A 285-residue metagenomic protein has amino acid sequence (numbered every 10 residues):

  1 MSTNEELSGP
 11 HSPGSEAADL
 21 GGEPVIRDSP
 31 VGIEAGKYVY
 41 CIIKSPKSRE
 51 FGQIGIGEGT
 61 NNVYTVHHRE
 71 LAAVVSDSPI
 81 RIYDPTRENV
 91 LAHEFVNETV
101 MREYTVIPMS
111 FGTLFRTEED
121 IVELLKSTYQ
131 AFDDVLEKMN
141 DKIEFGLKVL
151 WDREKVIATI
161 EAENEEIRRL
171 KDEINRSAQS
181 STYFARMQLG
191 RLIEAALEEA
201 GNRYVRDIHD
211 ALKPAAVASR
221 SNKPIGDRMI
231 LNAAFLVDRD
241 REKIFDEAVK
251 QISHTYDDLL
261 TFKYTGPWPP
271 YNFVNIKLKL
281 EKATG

Functional and structural regions predicted by a protein language model:
S2-R228, D240-G285: Long, contiguous binding/interaction regions
A234-L236: Short hydrophobic/aromatic beta-strand micro-patches that form the beta-sheet surface supporting nucleotide- or nucleic
